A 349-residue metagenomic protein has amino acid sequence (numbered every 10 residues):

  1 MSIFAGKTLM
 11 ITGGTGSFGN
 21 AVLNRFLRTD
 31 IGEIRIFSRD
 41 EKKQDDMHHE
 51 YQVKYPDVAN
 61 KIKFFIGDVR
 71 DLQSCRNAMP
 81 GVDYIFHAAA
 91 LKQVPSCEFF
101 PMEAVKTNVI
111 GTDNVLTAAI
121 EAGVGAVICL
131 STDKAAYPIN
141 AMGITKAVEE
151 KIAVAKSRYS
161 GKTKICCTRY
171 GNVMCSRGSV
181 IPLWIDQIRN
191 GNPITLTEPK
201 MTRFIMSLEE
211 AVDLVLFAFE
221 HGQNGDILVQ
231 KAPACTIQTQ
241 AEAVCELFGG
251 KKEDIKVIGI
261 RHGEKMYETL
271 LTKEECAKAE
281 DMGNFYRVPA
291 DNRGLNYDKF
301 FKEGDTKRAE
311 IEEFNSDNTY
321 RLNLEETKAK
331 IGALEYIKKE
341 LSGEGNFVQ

Functional and structural regions predicted by a protein language model:
K7-T29: N-terminal Rossmann NAD(P)H-binding glycine-rich loop of SDR-like oxidoreductase domains
T12, M79-A88, C129: Rossmann-fold scaffold of SDR-type NAD(P)-dependent oxidoreductases
D30-K43: Conserved glycine-rich Rossmann-like NAD(P)H-binding loop of the short-chain dehydrogenase/reductase
S38, F65-I66, K106, E198 (+1 more regions): Conserved residues in the N-terminal Rossmann fold of short-chain dehydrogenase/reductase
K63-Y84: Conserved Rossmann-fold cofactor-binding substructure of NAD(P)-dependent oxidoreductases
F64, A104, I165-T168: Hydrophobic/aromatic anchor residues within beta-strands of the central parallel beta-sheet of Rossmann-like
H87, L91-K151, A155: Conserved Rossmann-fold NAD(P)-dependent oxidoreductase catalytic core, especially the SDR/UDP-sugar
E121, K151-N172, S179-Q349: Strand-loop microenvironment adjacent to phosphate/nucleotide-handling motifs in alpha/beta enzyme folds
